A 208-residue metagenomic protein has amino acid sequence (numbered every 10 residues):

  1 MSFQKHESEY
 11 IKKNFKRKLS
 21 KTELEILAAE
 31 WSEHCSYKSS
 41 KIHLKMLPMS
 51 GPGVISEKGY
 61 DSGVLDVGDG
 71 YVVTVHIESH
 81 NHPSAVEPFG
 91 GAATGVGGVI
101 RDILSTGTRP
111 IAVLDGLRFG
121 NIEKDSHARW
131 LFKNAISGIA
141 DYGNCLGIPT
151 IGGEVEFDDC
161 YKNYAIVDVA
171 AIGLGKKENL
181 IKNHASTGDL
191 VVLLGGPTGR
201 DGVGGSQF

Functional and structural regions predicted by a protein language model:
M1-E33: Helix-rich terminal scaffold detector
E25-F208: Glycine-rich phosphate/pyrophosphate-binding loop regions near the starts of catalytic domains
